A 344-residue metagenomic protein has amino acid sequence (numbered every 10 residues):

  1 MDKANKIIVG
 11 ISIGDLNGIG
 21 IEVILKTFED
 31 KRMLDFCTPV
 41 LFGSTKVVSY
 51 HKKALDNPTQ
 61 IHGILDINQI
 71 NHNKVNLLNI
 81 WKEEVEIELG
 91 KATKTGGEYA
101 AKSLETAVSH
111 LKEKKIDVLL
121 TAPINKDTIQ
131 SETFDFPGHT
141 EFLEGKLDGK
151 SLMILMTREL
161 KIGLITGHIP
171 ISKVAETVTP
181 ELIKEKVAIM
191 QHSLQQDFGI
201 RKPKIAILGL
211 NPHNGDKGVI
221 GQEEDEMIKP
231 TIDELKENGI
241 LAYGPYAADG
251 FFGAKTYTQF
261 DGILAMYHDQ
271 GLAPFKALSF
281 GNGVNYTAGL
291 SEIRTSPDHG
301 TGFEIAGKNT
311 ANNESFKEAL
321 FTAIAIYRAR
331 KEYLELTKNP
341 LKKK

Functional and structural regions predicted by a protein language model:
M1-H139, E181-M266, Q270-A277, N282-N285 (+3 more regions): Contiguous, glycine/small-aliphatic-enriched amphipathic segments in soluble metabolic enzymes
F142, M153, I162-L164, R294: Conserved hydrophobic/aromatic beta-strand scaffold that supports enzyme active sites
E144-T157: FAD-binding core/adjacent interface of flavoenzyme oxidoreductases
L155-K184: Ligand-binding beta-strand-loop-alpha-helix segment within the catalytic cores of soluble metabolic enzymes
